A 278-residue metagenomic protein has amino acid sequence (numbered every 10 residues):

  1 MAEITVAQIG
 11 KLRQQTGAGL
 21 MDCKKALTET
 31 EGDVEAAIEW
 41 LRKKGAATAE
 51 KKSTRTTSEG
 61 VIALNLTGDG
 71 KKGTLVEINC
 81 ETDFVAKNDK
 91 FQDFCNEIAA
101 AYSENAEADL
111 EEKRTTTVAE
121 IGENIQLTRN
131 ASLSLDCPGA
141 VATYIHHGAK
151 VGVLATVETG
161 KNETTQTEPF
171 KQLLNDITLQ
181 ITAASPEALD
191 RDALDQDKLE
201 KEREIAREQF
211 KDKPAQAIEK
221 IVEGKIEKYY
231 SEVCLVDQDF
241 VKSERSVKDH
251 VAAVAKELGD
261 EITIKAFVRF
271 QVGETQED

Functional and structural regions predicted by a protein language model:
A2-D278: N-terminal assembly/interaction segments in proteins that build large macromolecular machines
